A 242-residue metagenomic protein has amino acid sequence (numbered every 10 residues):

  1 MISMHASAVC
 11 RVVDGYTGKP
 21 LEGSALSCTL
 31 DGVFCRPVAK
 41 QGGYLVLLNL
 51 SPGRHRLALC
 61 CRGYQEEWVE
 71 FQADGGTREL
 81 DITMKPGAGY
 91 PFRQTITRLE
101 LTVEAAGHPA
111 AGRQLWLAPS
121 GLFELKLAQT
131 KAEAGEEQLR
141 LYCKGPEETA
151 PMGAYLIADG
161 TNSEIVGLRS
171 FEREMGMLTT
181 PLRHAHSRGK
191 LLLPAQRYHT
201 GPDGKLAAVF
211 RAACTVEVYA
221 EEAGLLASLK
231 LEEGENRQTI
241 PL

Functional and structural regions predicted by a protein language model:
M1-I2, A73-T95, K230-L242: Extracellular beta-sheet/turn segments enriched in Thr/Pro/Gly and aliphatic residues
I2-G23, F92-W116, S120, F210-A212: Structural motif
K19-S24, T29-N49, K126, A195-A207: Short, acidic Ser/Thr/Gly-rich low-complexity loop/linker segments typical of extracellular and cell-surface proteins
E22-G32, R113-P119, A154-A158, L191 (+1 more regions): Change to "...patches in solvent-exposed regions of secreted, membrane-anchored, or virion-exposed structural
Y44-G76, T161, T215-N236: A short, solvent-exposed loop/turn motif at the edges and junctions of modular extracellular/periplasmic domains
Y44-N49, Y142-C143, T179-T180, D203-F210 (+1 more regions): Exposed aromatic-hydrophobic patches
Q94-T95, E100, G112-A185: Autoprocessing Asn-cyclization modules and mimics
T102-K126, Y198-L225: Conserved, compact domain cores that house catalytic/ligand-binding motifs in diverse enzymes and effector modules
